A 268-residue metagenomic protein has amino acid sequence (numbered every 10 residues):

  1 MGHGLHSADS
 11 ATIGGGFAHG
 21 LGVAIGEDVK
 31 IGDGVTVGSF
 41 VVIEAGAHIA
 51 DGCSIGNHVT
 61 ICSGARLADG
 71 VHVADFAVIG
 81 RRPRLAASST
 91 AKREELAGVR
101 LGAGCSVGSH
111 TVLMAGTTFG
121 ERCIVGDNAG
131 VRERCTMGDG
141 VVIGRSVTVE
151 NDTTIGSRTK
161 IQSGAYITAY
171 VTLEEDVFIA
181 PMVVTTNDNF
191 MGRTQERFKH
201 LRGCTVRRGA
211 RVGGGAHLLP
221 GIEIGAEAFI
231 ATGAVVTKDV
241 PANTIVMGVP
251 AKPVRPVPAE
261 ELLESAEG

Functional and structural regions predicted by a protein language model:
L5-A8, T12-I13, F17-M247, K252-P253: Structural signal for interior beta-strand "rungs" in well-ordered beta-sheet cores of soluble enzyme domains
P250-L262: C-terminal end-helix/capping segment
S265-G268: Phosphate-binding loop/pocket of nucleotide- and phosphate-handling active sites
